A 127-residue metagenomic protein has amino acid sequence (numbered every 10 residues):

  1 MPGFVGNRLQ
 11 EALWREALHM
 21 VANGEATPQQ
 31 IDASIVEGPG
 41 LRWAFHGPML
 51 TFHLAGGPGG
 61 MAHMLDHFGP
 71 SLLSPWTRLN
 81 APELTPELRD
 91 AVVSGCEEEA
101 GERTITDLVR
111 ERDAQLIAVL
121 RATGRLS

Functional and structural regions predicted by a protein language model:
M1-L9, A17-N23: Conserved anion/nucleotide-ligand pocket segment
A12: Active-site loop ensemble at the mouth of alpha/beta enzyme cores that anchors a bound cofactor
A22-N23, P28-S127: NAD(P)-dependent Rossmann-like dehydrogenase/reductase catalytic/cofactor-binding core
